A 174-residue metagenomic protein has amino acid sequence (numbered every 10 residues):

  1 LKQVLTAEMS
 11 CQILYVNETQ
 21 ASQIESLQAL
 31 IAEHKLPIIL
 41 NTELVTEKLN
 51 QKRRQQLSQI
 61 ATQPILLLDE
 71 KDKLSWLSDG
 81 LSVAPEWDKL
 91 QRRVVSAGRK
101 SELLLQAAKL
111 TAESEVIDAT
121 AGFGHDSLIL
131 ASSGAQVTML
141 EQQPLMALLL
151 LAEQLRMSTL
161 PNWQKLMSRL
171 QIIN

Functional and structural regions predicted by a protein language model:
L5, S10-E115: S-adenosyl-L-methionine
T19-A21, G122-H125: Gly/Ser/Thr-rich loops at beta-strand to alpha-helix junctions that form or flank small-molecule/cofactor-binding
K35, G134, M167-R169: A generic structural signal for alpha->beta connector loops
A119: Conserved beta-strand/loop positions that form the S-adenosyl-L-methionine
F123-G134: Conserved SAM-binding loop of SAM-dependent methyltransferases across substrates and taxa, primarily the Class I
Q136-E141: Conserved SAM-binding motif I beta-strand of class I
Q143-N174: S-adenosyl-L-methionine
